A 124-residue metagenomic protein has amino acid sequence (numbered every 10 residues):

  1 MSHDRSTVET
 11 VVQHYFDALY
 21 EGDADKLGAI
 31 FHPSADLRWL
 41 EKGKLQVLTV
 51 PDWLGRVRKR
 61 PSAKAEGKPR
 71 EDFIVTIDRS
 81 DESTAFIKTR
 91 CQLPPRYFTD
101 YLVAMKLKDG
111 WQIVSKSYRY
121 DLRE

Functional and structural regions predicted by a protein language model:
M1-P33, L48-D52, R123: Short, low-complexity N-terminal intrinsically disordered segments enriched in polar/charged residues
D4-T10, D36-Y97: Surface-exposed, charged secondary-structure patches
D23, I30, E41-G43, K68 (+2 more regions): Residue-level detector of alpha-helical recognition elements and their boundaries
F31, C91-L93, S117-Y118: Short beta-strand segments enriched in hydrophobic/aromatic residues within well-folded beta-rich domains
P33, E82-S83, D109-G110: Beta-strand-connecting loop/turn residues
Y97-E124: Short beta-strand edge/turn micro-motifs at domain boundaries
